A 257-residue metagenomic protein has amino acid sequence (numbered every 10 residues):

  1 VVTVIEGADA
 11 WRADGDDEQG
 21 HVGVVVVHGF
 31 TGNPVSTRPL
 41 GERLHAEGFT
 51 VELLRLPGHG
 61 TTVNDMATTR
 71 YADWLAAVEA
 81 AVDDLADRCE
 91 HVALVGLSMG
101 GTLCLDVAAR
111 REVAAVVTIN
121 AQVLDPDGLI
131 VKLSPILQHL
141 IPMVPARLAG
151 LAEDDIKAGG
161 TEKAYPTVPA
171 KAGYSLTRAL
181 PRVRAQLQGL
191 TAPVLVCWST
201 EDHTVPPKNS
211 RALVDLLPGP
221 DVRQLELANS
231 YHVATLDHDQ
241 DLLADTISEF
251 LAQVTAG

Functional and structural regions predicted by a protein language model:
T31-G41: The serine-hydrolase catalytic nucleophile loop
L40, A192, P206-D215: Short alpha-helix in the alpha/beta-hydrolase fold that links the catalytic acid
H45-V63: Conserved alpha/beta-hydrolase
G96-G100, C104: Gly/Ala-rich beta-loop-alpha elbow adjacent to hydrolase catalytic centers
V117-G128: Active-site nucleophile loop of the alpha/beta-hydrolase fold
L190, V196-W198, D202: Short beta-strand/loop motif that positions the catalytic acidic residue of the alpha/beta-hydrolase fold
R211, D215-V233: Catalytic histidine neighborhood in serine/cysteine hydrolases with alpha/beta-hydrolase-type architecture
A228-G257: Catalytic active-site module of serine/aspartate enzymes centered on a nucleophile-bearing elbow/loop
